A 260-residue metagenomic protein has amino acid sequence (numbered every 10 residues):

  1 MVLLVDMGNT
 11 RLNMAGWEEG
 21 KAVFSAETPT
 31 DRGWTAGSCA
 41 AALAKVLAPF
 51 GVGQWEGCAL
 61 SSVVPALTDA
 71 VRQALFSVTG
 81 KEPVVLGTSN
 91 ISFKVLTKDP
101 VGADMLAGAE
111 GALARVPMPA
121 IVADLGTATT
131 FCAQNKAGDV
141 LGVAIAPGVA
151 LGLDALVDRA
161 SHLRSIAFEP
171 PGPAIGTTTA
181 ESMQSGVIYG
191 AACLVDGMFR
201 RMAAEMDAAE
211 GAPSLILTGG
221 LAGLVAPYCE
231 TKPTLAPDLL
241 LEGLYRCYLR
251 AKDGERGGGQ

Functional and structural regions predicted by a protein language model:
M1-A48, G138-S165, P170-P173: Short glycine-rich, Thr/Ser-proximal phosphate-binding strand/loop in the N-terminal lobe of ATP-dependent enzymes
L4-V5, P119-I121, G152-Q260: ATP-binding/phosphotransfer module of carbohydrate and carboxylate kinases, centering on a glycine-rich
M14, L60, G126, L156 (+1 more regions): Residue-level signal for inorganic ion chemistry
S38, A42, A70, L194: Charged catalytic carboxylate motif
C39-G53, M198-E205, C247: A short, N-terminal amphipathic alpha-helix
P49-V101, A137-G142, G148-V149, T177-I188 (+3 more regions): Short beta-strand-loop/turn "lid" adjacent to the catalytic site in phosphate-handling enzymes
K81-V85, S89-R159, I188-A203, G259-Q260: Phosphate-binding/catalytic loop of phosphoryl-transfer enzymes
